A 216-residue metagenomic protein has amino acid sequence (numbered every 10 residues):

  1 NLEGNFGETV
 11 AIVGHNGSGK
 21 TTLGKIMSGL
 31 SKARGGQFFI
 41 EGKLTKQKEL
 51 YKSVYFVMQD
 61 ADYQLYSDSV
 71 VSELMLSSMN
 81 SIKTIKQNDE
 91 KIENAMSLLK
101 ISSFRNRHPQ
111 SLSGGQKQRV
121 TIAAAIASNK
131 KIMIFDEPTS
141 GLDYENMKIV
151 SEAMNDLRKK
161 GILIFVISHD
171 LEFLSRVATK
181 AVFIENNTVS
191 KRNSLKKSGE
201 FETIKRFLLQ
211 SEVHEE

Functional and structural regions predicted by a protein language model:
S28: Helix-to-loop junction immediately C-terminal to a conserved catalytic motif
G36-L50: Conserved ABC transporter NBD signature motif
K86-F104: Conserved ABC ATPase "signature" region
H108-L112, Q116: Conserved ABC ATPase signature
M133-D136: Catalytic Walker B motif of ABC-type/P-loop ATPase nucleotide-binding domains
S168-H169: H-loop/switch region of ABC-family ATPase nucleotide-binding domains
T188-S211: Conserved beta-strand-loop-alpha-helix hinge in the C-terminal portion of ABC ATPase nucleotide-binding domains
